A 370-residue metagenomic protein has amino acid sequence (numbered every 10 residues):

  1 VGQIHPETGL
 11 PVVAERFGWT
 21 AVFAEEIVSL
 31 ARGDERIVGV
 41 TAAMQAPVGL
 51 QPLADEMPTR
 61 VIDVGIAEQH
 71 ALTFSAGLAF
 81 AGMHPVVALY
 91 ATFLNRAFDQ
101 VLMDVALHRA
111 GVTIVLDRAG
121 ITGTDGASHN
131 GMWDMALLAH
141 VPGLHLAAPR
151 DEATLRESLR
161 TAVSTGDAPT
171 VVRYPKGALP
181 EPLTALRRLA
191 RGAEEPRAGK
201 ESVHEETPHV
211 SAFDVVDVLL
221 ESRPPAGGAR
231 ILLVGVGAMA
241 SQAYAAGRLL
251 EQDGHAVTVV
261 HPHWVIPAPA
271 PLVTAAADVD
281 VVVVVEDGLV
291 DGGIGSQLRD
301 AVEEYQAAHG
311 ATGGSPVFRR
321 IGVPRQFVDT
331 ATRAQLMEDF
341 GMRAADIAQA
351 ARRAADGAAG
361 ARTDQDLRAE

Functional and structural regions predicted by a protein language model:
V1-E26, R32-D55, D63, Q69-A71 (+4 more regions): Thiamine diphosphate
G49, V61, E68-A88, A97-V101 (+1 more regions): Extended, hydrophobic alpha-helical segments in both membrane/secreted and soluble proteins
V64-G65, L89-Y90, A148-D151, V285-D287: Short beta->alpha connector loops at strand-helix junctions that form conserved, small/polar/Pro-enriched
Q100, S158-L159, P271: Short beta-alpha junctions and helix-cap segments that line functional grooves
A148-T165: Conserved glycine-bearing catalytic or ligand-binding loops at nucleotide- and phosphate-handling centers of large
